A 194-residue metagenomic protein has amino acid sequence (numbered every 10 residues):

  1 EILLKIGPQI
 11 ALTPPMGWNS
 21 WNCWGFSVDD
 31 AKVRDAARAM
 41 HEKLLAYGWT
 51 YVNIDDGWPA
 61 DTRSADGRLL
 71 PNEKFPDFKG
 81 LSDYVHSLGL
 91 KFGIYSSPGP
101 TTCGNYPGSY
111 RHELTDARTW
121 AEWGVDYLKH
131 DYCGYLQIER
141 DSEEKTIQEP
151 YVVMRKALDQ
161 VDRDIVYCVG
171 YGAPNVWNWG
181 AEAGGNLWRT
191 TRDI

Functional and structural regions predicted by a protein language model:
I2-K32: An acidic-aromatic substrate-binding cleft motif
P8-T13, L45-Y47, V85-S87, A121-E122 (+2 more regions): Extracellular/periplasmic catalytic domains that process cell-envelope and extracellular macromolecules
M16, T50, I165: Residue-level detector of short, conserved catalytic/binding motifs and their immediate flanks
N22, K32, A36-E143: Aromatic-lined carbohydrate-binding/catalytic grooves of carbohydrate-active enzymes
G67-L70, S109-Y110, Y151, A181-W188: Short secondary-structure boundary/capping segments
H112-T115, D159-I194: Glycan-recognition surfaces
Y127, Y135, R140-I165, G170: Extracytoplasmic, non-cytosolic globular domains
